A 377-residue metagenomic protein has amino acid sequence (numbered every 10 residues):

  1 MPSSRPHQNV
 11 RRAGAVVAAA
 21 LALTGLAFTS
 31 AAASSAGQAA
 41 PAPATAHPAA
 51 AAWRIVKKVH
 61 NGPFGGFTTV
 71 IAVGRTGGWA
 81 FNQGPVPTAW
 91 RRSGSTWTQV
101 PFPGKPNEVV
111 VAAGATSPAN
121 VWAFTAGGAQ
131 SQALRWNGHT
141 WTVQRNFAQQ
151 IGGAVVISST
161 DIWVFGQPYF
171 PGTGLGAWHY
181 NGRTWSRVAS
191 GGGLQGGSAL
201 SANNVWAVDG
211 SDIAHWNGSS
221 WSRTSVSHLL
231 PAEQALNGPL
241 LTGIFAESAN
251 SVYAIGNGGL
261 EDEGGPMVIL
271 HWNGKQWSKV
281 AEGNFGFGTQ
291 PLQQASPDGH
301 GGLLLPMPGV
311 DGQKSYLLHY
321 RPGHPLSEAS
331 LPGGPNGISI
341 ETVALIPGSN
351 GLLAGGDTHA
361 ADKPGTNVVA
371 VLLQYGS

Functional and structural regions predicted by a protein language model:
M1-A39: Secretory targeting and sorting signals
G37-S377: Residue-level hotspots at or immediately adjacent to binding/recognition sites across diverse folds
